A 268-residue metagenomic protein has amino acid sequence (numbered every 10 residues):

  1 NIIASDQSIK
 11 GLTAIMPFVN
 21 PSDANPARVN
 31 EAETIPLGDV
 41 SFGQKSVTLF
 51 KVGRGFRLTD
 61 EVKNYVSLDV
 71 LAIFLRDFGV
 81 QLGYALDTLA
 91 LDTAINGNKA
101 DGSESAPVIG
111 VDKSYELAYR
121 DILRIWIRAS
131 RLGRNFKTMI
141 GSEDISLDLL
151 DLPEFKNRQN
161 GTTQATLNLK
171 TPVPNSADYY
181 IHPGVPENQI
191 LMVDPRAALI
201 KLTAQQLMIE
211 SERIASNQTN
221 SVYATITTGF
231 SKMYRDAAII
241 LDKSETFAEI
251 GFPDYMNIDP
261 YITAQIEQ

Functional and structural regions predicted by a protein language model:
N1-V52: Assembly/oligomerization interface modules of large self-assembling protein complexes
T13, K51-G53, F136, T219-S221: Broad gene-expression machinery/nucleic-acid interaction feature
A24-R28, V66-S67, D148-L150, K232-M233: Short helix/loop capping segments that flank catalytic or ligand/cofactor-binding pockets
F42, I122-W126, Q205-I209: Glycine-rich, charged/polar anion/phosphate-binding loops that engage phosphate groups from diverse ligands
G53-R131, Y261-T263, E267: Alpha-helical scaffold segments that mediate packing/assembly in large oligomeric complexes
T59, G141-I145, D194, Y234: Helix N-cap / beta->alpha transition motif
K99-T171: Extended, solvent-exposed, turn-rich assembly/linker loops in the middle of proteins
L152-Q268: Sequence/fold signature of self-assembling virion shell proteins
